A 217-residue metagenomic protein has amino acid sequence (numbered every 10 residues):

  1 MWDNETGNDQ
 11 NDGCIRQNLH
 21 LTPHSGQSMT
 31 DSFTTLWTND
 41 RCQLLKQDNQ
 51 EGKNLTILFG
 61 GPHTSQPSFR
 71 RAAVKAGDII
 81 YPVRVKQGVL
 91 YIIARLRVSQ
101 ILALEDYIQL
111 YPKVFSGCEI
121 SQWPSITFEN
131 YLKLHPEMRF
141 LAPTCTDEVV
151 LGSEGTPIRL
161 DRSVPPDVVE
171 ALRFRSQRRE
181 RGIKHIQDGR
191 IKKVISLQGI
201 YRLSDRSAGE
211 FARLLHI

Functional and structural regions predicted by a protein language model:
W2-V74, Q87, L110-K113, K193-V194 (+1 more regions): Compositionally biased, charged N-terminal/linker segments
P23, T64, Y91, R139-L141 (+1 more regions): Homeobox/homeodomain signature
L45, I92, D106-I108: Short acidic, gly/pro-rich beta-turn/loop elements at beta-sheet edges and active-site/ligand-binding grooves
G77-I79: Loop/turn positions that initiate beta-strands
Q87-R97: Short, Lys/Arg- and Gly-enriched loop/turn segments at beta-strand edges
V98-R202, I217: Aromatic- and Lys/Arg-enriched surface recognition patch
